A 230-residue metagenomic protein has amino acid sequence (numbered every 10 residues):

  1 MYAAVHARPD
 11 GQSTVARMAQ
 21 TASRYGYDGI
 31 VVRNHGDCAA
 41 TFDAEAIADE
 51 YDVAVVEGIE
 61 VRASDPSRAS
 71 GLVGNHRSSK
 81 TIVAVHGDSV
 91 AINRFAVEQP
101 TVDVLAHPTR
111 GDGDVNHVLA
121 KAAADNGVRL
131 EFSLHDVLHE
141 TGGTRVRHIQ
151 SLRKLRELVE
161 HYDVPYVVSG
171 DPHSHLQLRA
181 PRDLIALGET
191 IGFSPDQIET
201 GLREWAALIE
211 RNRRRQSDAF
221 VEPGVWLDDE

Functional and structural regions predicted by a protein language model:
M1-G143, H148-R153, A219-W226: Extended substrate/RNA-proximal surfaces in nucleic-acid metabolism proteins
S13, R17, Q150, R179 (+3 more regions): Conserved active-site and cofactor/substrate-binding residues in soluble primary-metabolism enzymes
A122-A124, E160, E189: Anion (oxyanion) recognition and catalysis
V128-F132, Y162-V167: Short, structured loop/turn "capping" segments at alpha-beta junctions
G143-S151, R179, E189, F193: Alpha-helix N-cap and loop-to-helix initiation/capping positions
R153-P165, P181: Active-site/ligand-binding-proximal alpha/beta "capping" segment
D163-L178: Short acidic/histidine-rich active-site segments
R182, A186-E230: Mid-to-C-terminal alpha-helical segments outside catalytic/metal-binding sites
